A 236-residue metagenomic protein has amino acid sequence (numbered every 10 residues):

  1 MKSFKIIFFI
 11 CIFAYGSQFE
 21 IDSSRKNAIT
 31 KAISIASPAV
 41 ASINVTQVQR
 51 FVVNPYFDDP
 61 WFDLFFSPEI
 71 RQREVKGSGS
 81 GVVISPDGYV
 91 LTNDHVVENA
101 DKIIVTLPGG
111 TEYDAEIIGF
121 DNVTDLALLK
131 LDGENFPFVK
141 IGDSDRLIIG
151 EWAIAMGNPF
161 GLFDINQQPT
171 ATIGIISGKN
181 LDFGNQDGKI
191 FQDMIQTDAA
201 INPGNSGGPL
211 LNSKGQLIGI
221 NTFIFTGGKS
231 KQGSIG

Functional and structural regions predicted by a protein language model:
M1-F9: Sec-dependent signal peptide recognition, specifically the positively charged N-region followed immediately by
F8-Q18: Hydrophobic h-region of N-terminal signal peptides that target proteins for export in Gram-negative bacteria
G16-G236: Serine-dependent protease modules
